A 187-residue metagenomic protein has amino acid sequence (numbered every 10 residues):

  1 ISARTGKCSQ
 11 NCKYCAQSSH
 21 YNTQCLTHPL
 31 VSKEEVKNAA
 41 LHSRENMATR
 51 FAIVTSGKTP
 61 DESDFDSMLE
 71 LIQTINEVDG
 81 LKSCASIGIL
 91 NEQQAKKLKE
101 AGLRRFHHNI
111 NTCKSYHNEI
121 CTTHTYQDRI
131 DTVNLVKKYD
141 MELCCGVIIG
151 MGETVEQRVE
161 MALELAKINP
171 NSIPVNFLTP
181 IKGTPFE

Functional and structural regions predicted by a protein language model:
I1-E35: Canonical Radical SAM [4Fe-4S] cluster-binding loop centered on the CxxxCxxC motif and its immediate flanking residues
A3-T5, Q10, I89, T122 (+3 more regions): Generic structural "secondary-structure junction" signal
Q10, L81, P170-N171: Short, well-ordered coil loops that connect the C-terminus of an alpha-helix to the N-terminus of a beta-strand
S18, K114-S115, I181-T184: Short glycine/proline- and charge-enriched loop/turn segments that cap or connect secondary-structure elements
Y21-G146, M151-K167: Conserved Radical SAM active-site core
N38, L163-E187: Auxiliary Fe-S-binding modules of radical SAM enzymes
